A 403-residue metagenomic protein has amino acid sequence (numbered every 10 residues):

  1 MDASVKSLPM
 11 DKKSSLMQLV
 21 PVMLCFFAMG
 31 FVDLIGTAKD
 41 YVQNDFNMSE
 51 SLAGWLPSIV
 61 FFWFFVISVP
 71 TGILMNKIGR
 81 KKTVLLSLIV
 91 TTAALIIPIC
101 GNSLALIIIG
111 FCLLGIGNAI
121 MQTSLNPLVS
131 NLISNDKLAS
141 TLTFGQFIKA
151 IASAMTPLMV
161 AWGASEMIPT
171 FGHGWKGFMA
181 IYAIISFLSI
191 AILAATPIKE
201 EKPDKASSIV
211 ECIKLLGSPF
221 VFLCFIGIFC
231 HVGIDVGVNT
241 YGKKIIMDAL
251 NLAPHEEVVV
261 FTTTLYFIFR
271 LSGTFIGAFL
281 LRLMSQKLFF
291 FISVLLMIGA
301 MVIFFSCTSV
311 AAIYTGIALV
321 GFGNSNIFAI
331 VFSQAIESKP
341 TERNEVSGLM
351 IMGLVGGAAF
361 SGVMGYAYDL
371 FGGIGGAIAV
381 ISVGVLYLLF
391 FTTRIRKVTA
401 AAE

Functional and structural regions predicted by a protein language model:
M17-E50, N126, V238-K243: Extracytoplasmic
I35-G36, G217-T264, I268-L271: Extracytoplasmic gate region of multi-pass secondary transporters
N47, G79, C100-A105, S285 (+2 more regions): Helix-breaking motifs and short loop linkers at transmembrane-helix boundaries and internal kinks in secondary membrane
W55-I73, T264-I276: Central cavity-lining transmembrane alpha-helices of secondary-active solute carriers, predominantly the Major
V66-A105: Conserved MFS/SLC helix-loop-helix module at the cytosolic interface between two early adjacent transmembrane helices
G110-F147: Cytoplasmic helix-loop-helix junction between adjacent transmembrane helices in 12-TM secondary transporters
I120-S134, S325-P340: Intracellular juxtamembrane helix-capping segments at the cytosolic ends of symmetry-related transmembrane helices
N135-D136, S140-P197: Helix-loop-helix hairpin linking two adjacent transmembrane segments in secondary transporters
